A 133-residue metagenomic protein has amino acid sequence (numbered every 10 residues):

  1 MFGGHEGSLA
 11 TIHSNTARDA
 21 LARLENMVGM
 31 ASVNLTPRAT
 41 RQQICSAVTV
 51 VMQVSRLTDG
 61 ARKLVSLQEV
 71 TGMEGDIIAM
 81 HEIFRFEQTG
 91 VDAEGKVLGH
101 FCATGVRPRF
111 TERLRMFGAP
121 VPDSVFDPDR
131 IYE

Functional and structural regions predicted by a protein language model:
M1-G75: Conserved P-loop NTPase nucleotide-binding/switch module
K63-E133: NTP-binding/hydrolysis catalytic cores, primarily Walker-type P-loop NTPases
